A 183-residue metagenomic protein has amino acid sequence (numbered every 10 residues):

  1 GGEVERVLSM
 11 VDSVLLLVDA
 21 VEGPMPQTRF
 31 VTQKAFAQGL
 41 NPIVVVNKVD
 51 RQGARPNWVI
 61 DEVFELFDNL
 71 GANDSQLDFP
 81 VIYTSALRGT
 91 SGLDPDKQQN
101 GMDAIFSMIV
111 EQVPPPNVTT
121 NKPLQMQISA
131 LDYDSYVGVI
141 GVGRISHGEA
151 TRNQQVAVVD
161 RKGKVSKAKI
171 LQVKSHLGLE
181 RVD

Functional and structural regions predicted by a protein language model:
G1-D183: Structural and coupling elements of P-loop NTPases
